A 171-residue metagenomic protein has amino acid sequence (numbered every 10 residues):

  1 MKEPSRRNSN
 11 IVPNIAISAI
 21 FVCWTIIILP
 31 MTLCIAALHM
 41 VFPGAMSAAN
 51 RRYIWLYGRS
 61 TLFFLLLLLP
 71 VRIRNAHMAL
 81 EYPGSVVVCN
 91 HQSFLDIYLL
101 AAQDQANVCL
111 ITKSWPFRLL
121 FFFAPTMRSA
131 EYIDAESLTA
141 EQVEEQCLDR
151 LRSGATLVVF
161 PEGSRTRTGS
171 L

Functional and structural regions predicted by a protein language model:
M1-S85: Membrane-anchoring hydrophobic helices of lipid-metabolizing enzymes
L68-L171: Soluble catalytic domains of membrane acyltransferases
